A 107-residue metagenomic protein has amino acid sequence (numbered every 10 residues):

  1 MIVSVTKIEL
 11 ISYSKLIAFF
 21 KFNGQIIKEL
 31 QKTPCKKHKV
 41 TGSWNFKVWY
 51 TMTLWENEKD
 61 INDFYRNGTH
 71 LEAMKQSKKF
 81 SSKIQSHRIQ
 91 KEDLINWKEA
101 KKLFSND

Functional and structural regions predicted by a protein language model:
M1-W49, D60-R66, S82-D107: Short S/T/G/P-rich N-terminal loop/turn motif that feeds into the first structured element of a domain
E56-E58: Short loop-to-helix capping motifs
L71-K75: A common structural junction motif
Q76-S82: Arginine/glycine-rich "motif VI" loop of SF2 helicases in the C-terminal RecA-like domain
